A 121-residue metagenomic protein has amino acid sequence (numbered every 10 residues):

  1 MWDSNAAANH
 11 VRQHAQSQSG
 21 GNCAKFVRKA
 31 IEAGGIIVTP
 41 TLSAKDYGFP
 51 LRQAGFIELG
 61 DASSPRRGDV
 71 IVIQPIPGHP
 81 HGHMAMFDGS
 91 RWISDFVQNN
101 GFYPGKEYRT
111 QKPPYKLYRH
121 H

Functional and structural regions predicted by a protein language model:
M1-H14, R67, K106-H121: Non-catalytic ligand/cofactor/substrate-binding and regulatory segments of enzyme domains
M1-K45, F49, H81: N-terminal capping segments
I31, R52-A54, D61, E107-Y108 (+2 more regions): Short linear sequence elements within intrinsically disordered, low-complexity coil regions
T39-P104: ...with weaker cross-activation on analogous glycine-rich loops/strands in unrelated enzymes
